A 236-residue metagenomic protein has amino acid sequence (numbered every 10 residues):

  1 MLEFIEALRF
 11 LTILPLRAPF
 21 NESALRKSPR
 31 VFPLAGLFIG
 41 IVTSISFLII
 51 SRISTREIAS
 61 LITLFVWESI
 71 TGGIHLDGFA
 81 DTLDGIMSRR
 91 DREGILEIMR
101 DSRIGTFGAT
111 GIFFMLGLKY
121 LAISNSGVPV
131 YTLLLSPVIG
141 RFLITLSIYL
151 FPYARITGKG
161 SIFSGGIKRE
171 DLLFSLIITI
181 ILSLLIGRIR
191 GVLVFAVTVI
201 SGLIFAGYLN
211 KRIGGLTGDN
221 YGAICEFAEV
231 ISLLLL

Functional and structural regions predicted by a protein language model:
M1-G72, R90-E93, D101-S102, G108-L236: Hydrophobic alpha-helical transmembrane segments
D77-A80, D84-S88, L96-E97: Glycine/small-residue-rich loop that forms an oxyanion/phosphate-binding "nest" at active or ligand-binding sites
